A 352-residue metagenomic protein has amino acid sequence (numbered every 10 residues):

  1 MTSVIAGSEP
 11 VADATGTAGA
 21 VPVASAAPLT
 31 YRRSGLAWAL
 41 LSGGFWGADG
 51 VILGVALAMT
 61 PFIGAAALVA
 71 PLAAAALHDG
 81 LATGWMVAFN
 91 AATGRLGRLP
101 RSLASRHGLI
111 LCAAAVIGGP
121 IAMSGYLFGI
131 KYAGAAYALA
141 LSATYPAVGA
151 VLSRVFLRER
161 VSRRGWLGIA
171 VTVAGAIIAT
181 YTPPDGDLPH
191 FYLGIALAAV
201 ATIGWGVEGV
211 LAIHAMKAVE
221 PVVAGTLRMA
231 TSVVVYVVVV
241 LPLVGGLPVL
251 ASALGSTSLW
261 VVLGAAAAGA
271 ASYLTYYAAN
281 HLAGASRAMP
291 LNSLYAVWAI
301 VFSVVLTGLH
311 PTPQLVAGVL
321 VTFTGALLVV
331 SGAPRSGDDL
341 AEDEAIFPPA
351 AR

Functional and structural regions predicted by a protein language model:
M1-G47, A58-L72, L77-A114, L127 (+7 more regions): Membrane-interface interhelical linkers
L41, L77, G119, M123 (+4 more regions): Helix-helix packing/entry segments at the starts of transmembrane helices
G47, V51, G80, V116-P120 (+9 more regions): Hydrophobic/small/kink-forming positions within alpha-helical transmembrane segments of polytopic membrane proteins
L53, G149-S153, E208, A212 (+1 more regions): Hydrophobic/aromatic and small-residue hotspots that mark the transmembrane alpha-helices of Major Facilitator
L72-G84, F128-Y145, F191-G204, L254-G269 (+1 more regions): Structural signature of hydrophobic alpha-helical transmembrane segments
G80-G84, A170-A176, A199, I203 (+2 more regions): Hydrophobic alpha-helical transmembrane segments of multipass integral membrane proteins
S142, V155-I178, L188-G194, V249-S256 (+1 more regions): Loop-to-transmembrane alpha-helix entry segments
A143-G149, V330-S336: Hydrophobic alpha-helical transmembrane segments and immediately flanking/interface helices in integral membrane
